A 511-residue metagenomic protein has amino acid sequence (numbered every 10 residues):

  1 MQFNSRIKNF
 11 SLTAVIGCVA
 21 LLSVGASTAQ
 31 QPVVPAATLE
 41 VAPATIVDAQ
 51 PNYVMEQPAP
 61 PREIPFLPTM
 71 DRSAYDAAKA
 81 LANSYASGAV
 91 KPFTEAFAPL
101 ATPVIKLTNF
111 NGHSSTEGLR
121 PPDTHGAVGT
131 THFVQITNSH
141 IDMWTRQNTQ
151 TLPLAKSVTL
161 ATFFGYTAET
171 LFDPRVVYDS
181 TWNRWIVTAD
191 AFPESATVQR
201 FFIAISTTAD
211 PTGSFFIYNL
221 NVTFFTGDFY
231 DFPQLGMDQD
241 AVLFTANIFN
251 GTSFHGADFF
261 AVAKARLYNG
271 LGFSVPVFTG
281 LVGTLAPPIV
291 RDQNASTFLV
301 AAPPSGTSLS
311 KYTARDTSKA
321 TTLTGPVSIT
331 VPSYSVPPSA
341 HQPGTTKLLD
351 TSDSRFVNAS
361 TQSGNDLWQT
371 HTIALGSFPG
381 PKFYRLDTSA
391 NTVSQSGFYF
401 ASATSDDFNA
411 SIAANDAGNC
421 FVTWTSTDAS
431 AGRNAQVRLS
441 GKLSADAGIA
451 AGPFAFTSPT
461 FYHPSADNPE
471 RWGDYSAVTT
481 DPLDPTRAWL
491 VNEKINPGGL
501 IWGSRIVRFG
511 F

Functional and structural regions predicted by a protein language model:
M1, A29-Q30: Initiator methionine at the very start of the polypeptide chain
Q2-A14: Bacterial N-terminal signal peptides that target proteins for export
V24-G25: N-terminal signal peptide c-region/cleavage motif recognized by signal peptidases
Q30-F511: C-terminal PAP-associated
